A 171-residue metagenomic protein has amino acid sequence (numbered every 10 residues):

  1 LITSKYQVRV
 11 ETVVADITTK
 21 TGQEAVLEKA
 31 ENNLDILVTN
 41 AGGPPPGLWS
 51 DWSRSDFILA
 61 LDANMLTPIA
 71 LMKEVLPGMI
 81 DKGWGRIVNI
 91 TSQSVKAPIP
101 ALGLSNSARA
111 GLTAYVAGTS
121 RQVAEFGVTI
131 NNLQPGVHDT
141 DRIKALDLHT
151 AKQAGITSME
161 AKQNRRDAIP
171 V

Functional and structural regions predicted by a protein language model:
V14-A25, R54: The beta1-alpha1 cofactor-binding region of Rossmann-like NAD(H)/NADP(H)-dependent oxidoreductases
Q23, L48-S50, D56-L61, I87 (+1 more regions): Substrate-binding pocket helix/loop in short-chain dehydrogenase/reductase
T39-G42, R86-S92, T129-Q134: Structural signature of the Rossmann-like NAD(P)-dependent dehydrogenase/reductase core
P44-I58, D81, A101-L104: Conserved mid-core segment of classical short-chain dehydrogenase/reductases
M72-K73, A117: A short, exposed helix-loop element centered on a Lys and neighboring polar residues
V88-G111, V116-E125, V137-H138: Catalytic loop of short-chain dehydrogenase/reductase
P135-A145, H149: Short, flexible catalytic-loop segment of classical short-chain dehydrogenase/reductase
